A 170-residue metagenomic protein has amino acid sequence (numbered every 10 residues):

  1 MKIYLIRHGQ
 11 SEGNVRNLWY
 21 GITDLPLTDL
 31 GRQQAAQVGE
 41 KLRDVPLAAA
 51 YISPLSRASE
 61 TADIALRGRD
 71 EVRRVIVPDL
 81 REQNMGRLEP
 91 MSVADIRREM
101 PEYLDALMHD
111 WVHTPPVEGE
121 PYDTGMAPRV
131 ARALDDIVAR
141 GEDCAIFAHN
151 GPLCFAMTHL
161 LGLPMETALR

Functional and structural regions predicted by a protein language model:
M1-Y4, A49: Extreme N-terminal starter segment of soluble prokaryotic enzymes
Q10-T61, P116-A131: Loop-to-helix element that buttresses phosphate recognition and phosphoryl-transfer chemistry
V15-L18, E102-P116: Short, basic/glycine-rich phosphate-binding loops at helix/coil junctions that contact nucleotide phosphates
N17-L18, A62-I64, M157-L160: Short amphipathic alpha-helical segments
G21-T23, L66-R69, S92-V93, L161-M165: Glycine-rich, phosphate-binding/catalytic loops in enzymes
Q37-D105: Phosphate-coordination/substrate-recognition cap region in phosphate-metabolizing enzymes
S59, E71, A131-R170: Active-site-adjacent alpha-helix immediately C-terminal to a catalytic or transition-state-stabilizing loop
